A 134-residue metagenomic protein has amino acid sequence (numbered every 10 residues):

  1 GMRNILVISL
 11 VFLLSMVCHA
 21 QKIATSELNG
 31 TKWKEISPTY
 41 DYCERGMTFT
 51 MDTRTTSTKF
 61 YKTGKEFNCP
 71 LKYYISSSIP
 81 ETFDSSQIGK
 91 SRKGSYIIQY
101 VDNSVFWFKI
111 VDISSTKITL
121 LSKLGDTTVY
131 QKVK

Functional and structural regions predicted by a protein language model:
G1-T25: Bacterial Sec-dependent N-terminal signal peptides
T25-C43: Tryptophan-anchored aromatic micro-motifs
S26, D112, T116-K117, T127: Hydrophilic extracytoplasmic domains
P38-C43, T58-T116: Contiguous, well-ordered beta-strand patches that form the walls/edges of small beta-barrel/beta-sandwich domains
R45-M51: Broad, structure-driven detector of short, well-ordered beta-strand segments within folded domains
G125-V133: Short, low-complexity, Pro/Ser/Thr/Gly-rich segments in the mature regions of secreted, periplasmic
